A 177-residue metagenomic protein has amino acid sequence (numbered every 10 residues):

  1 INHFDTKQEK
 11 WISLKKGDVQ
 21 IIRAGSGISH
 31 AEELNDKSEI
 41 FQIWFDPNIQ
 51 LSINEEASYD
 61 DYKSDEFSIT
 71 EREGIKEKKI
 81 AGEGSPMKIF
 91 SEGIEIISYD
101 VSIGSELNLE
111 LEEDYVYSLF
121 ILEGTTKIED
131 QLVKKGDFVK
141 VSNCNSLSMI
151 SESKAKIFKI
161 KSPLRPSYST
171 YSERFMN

Functional and structural regions predicted by a protein language model:
I1-N177: Jelly-roll (double-stranded beta-helix
